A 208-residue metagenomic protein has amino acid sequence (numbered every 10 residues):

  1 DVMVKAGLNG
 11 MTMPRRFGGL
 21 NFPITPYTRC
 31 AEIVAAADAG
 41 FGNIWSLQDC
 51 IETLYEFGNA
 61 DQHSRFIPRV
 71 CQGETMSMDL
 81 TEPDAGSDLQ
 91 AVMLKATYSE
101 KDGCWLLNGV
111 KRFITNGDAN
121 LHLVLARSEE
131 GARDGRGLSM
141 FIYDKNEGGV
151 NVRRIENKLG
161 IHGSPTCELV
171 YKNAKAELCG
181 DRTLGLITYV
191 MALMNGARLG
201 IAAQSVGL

Functional and structural regions predicted by a protein language model:
D1-M13, D79-K101, L106-R112, N116-L121: Flexible, glycine/threonine-enriched loop-and-boundary segments that flank and lead into catalytic domains of large
V2-Q72, I114-G117, I201: Internal helix-loop-helix
Q72-L80: A short, Trp-centered hydrophobic/proline-enriched beta-strand micro-motif
D84-S87, F113-N116, A132, K158-P165: Short Gly/Pro-enriched turn/cap motifs at secondary-structure boundaries
A91-Y98, L125-A126, L169, N173: Short beta-strand elements
C104-V150: A short core secondary-structure module
N146-G149, R153, P165-A197: A glycine-rich, basic-preceded beta-loop-alpha segment at the flavin cofactor/substrate interface of flavin-utilizing
R198-L208: Extended amphipathic alpha-helical segments enriched in small hydrophobics
